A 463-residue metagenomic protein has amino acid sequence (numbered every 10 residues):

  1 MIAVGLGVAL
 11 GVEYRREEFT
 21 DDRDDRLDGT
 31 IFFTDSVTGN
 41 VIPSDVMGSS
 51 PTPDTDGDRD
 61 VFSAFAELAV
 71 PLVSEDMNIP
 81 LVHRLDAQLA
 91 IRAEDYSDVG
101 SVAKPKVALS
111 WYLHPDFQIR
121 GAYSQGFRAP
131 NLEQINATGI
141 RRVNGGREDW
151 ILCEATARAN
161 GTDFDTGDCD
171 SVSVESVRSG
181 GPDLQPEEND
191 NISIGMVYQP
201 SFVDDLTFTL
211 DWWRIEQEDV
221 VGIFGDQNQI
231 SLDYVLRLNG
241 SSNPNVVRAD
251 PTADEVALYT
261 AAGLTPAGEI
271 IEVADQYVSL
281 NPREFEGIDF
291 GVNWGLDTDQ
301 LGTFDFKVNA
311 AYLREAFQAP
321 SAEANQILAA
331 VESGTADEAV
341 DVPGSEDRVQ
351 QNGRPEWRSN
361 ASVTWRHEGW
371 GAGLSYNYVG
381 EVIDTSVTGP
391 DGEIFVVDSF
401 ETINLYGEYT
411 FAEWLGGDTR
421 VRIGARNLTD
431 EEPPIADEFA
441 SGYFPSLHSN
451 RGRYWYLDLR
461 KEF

Functional and structural regions predicted by a protein language model:
M1-L6, V73-L85, D116, L152 (+7 more regions): Short loop/turn motifs that connect adjacent beta-strands in outer-membrane beta-barrel proteins
M1-V82, P320-G353, R358: Outer-membrane beta-barrel transmembrane domain signature of Gram-negative proteins, especially the mid-to-C-terminal
L6-L10, A64, H83-L89, P105 (+10 more regions): Transmembrane beta-strands of outer-membrane beta-barrel proteins
V8-E17, D58-S110, N189-S193, S375-N377: Surface-exposed extracellular loop regions of Gram-negative outer-membrane beta-barrel proteins
Y14-T20, L72, I91-S97, Y123-A129 (+10 more regions): Transmembrane beta-strands of outer-membrane beta-barrel pores
P80, D211-S386: Gram-negative outer-membrane beta-barrel transporters
P130-F208, V273-I288, N352-W357, N450-Y454: Outer-membrane beta-barrel signature, preferentially recognizing the C-terminal barrel domain of Gram-negative
E216-D219, R314, S375-S386, Y409-F463: C-terminal beta-signal and adjacent terminal beta-strands/loops of Gram-negative outer-membrane beta-barrel proteins
